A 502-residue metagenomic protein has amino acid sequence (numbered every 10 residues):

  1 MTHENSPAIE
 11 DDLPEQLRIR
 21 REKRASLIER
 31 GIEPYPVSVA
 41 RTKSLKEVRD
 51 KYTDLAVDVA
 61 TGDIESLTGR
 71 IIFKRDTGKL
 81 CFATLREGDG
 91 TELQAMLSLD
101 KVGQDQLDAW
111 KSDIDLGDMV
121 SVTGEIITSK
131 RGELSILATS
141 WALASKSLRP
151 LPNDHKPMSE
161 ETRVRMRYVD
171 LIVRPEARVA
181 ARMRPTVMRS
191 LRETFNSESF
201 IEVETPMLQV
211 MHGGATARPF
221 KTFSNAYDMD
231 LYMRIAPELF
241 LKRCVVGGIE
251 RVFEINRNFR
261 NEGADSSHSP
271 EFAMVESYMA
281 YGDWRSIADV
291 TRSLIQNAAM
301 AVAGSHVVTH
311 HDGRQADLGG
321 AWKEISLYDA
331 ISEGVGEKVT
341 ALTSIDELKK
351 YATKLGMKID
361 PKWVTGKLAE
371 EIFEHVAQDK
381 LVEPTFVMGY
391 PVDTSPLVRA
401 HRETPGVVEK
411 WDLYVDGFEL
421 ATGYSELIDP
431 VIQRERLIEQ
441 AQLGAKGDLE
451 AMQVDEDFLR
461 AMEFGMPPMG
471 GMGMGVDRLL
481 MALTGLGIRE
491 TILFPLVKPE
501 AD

Functional and structural regions predicted by a protein language model:
M1-D502: Class II aminoacyl-tRNA synthetase catalytic cores and aaRS-like
